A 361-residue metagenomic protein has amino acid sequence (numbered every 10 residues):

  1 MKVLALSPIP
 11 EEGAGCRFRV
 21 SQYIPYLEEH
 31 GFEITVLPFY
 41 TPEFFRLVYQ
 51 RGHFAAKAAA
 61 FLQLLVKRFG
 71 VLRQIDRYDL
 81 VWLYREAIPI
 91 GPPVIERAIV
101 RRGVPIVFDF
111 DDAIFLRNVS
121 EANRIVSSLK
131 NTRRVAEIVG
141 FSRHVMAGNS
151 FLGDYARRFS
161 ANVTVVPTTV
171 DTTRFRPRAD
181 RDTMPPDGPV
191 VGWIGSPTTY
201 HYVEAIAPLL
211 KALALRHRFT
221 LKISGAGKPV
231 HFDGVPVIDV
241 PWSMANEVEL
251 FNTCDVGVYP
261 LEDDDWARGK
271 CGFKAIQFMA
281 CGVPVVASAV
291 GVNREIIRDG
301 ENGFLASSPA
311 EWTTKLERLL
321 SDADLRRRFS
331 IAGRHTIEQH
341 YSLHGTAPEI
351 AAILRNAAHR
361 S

Functional and structural regions predicted by a protein language model:
E11-Y26, V36, D171-P177, D182-T253: Conserved catalytic-core segment of nucleotide-activated headgroup transferases in glycan assembly
L65-Y78, I90-F108, I114-L116, I125-V145: Membrane-proximal helix-turn-helix segments that form the acceptor-binding/catalytic region of lipid-linked
D79, R143, F251-K270, V283-P284: Acidic donor-binding loop of glycosyltransferase active sites
E137-G140, M244-D255, A280, R298: Short acidic alpha-helix that forms the nucleotide-activated donor recognition element in Leloir-type transferases
F151, T169: Carbohydrate-associated surface elements
Q277-A280, P284-A287: Short hydrophobic beta-strand element within catalytic cores of glycosyltransferases and related nucleotide-activated
R298-A310, R318-D324: Conserved acidic donor-binding segment of nucleotide-sugar-dependent glycosyltransferases
R318, L325-H340, T346-A352: A short, well-ordered alpha-helix in the C-terminal region of glycosyltransferases
